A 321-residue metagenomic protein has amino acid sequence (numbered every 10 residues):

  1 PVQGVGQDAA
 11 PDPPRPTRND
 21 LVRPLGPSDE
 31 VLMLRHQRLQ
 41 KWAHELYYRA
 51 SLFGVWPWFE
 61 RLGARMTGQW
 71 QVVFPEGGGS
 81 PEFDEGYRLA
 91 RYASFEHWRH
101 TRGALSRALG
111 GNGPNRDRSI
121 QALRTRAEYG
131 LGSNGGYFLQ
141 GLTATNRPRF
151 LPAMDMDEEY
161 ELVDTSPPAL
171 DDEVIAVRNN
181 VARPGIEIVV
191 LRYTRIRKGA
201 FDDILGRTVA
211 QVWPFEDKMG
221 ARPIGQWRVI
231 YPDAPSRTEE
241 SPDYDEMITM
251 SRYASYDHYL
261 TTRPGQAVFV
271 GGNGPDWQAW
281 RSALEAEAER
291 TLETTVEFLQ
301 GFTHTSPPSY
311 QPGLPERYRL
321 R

Functional and structural regions predicted by a protein language model:
G4-Q7: Boundary at the C-terminal end of the N-terminal hydrophobic targeting segment
P11-P27, A50-G68, G79-E85, R91-P168 (+6 more regions): An amphipathic, aromatic/His-enriched active-site/gating alpha helix that lines ligand/cofactor pockets
R18-L21, Q71-F74, I175-V177, A234-P235: Short structured motifs
V31-Q37, I188-T194, I248, R321: Active-site-flanking beta-strand signature of metal-NTP-handling nucleotidyl enzymes and homologous cyclase-like
L39-Y48, I196-L205: Short, surface-exposed ligand-recognition loops at beta-strand->loop->(often short) alpha-helix junctions that present
Q71-V72, P223-Y231, P235-E239: Intrinsic, low-complexity N-terminal interaction/targeting segments
P307-G313: Short, low-order "capping/linker" segments at domain edges
